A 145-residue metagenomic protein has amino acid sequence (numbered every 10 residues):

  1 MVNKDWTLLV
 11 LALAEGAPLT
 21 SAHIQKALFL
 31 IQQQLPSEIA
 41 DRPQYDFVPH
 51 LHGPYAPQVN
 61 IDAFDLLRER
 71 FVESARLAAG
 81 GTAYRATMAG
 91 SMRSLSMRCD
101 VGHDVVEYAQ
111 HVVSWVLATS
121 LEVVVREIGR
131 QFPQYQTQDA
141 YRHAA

Functional and structural regions predicted by a protein language model:
M1-A145: Domain-edge interaction signal
